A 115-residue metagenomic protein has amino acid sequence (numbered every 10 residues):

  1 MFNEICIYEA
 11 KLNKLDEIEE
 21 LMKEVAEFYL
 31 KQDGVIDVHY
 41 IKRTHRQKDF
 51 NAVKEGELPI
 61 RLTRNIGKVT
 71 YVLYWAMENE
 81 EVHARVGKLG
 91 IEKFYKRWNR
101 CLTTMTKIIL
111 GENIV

Functional and structural regions predicted by a protein language model:
M1-F2, R64-K68: Short, flexible turn/loop "capping" segments at secondary-structure junctions
F2-E9, V72-Y74: Active-site-flanking beta-strand signature of metal-NTP-handling nucleotidyl enzymes and homologous cyclase-like
A10, M22, K42-T44, M77 (+1 more regions): Short beta-strand segments enriched in hydrophobic/aromatic residues within well-folded beta-rich domains
D16-E19, Y71, E78-L89: Short amphipathic alpha-helices within nucleic acid-binding modules
M22, V86-G87, Y95-W98: Short, flexible helix/strand-to-coil boundary loops that buttress conserved ligand/catalytic motifs in alpha/beta
M22-V25, Y29: Hydrophobic alpha-helical core bundles mediating ligand binding, dimerization, or RNAP-core interactions
K31-G34: Glycine-centered tight turns that cap/initiate beta-strands
I36-I66, E92-V115: Glycine-rich beta-strand-turn "strand-cap" elements at beta-sheet edges
